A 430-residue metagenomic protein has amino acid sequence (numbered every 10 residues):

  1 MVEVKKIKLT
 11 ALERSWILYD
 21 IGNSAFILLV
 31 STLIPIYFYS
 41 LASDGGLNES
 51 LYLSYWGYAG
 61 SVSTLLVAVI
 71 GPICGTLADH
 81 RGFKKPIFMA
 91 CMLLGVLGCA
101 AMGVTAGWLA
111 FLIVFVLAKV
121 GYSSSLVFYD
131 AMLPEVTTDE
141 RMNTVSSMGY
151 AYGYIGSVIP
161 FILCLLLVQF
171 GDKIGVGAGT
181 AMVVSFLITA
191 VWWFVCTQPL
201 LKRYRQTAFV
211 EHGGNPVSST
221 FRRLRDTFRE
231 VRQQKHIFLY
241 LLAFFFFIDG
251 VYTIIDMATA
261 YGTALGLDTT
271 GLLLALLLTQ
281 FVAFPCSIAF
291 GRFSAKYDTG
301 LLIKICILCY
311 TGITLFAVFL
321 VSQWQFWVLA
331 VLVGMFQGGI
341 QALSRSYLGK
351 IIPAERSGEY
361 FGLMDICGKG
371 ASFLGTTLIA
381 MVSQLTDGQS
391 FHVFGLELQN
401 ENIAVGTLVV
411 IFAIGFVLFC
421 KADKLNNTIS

Functional and structural regions predicted by a protein language model:
V2-E13, R205-L241: Juxtamembrane intracellular "pre-TM" segments in multi-pass secondary transporters
K6-T64, H236-D268, L272-A275: Helix-loop boundary and gating motifs at the non-cytosolic
E49-S50, V168-A190, M381-F412: A membrane-interface helix-boundary motif in multi-pass transporters
V69-G82, P285-T299, S383: Helix-to-loop junctions at the C-terminal end of transmembrane segments in multipass secondary transporters
P86-A100, L301-F316: Structural signature of the two symmetry-related core transmembrane helices
M102-F115, V318-A330: Helix-loop junctions at membrane interfaces in 12-TM secondary transporters
S146-V168, C367-T376: Glycine-rich segments within core transmembrane alpha-helices of 12-TM secondary carriers
W192-R203, V405-S430: Multi-pass alpha-helical transporter architecture, strongest for 12-TM Major Facilitator/SLC carriers used
